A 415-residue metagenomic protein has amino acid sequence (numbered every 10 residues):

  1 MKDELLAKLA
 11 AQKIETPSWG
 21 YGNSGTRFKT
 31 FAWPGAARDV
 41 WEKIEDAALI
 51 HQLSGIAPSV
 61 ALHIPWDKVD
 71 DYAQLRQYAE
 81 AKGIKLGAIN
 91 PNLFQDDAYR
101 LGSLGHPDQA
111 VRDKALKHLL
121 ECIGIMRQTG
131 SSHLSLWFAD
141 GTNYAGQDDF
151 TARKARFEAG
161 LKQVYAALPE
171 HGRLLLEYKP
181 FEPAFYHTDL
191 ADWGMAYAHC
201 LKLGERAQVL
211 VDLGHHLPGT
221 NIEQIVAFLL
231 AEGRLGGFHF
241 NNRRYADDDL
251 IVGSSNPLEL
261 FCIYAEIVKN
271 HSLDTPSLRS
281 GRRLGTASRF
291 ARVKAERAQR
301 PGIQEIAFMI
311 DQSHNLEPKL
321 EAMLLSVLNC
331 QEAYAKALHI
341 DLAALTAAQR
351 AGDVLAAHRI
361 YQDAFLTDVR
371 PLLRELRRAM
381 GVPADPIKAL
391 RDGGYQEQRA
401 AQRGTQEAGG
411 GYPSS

Functional and structural regions predicted by a protein language model:
M1-R127, E332-S415: N-terminal pre-domain/capping segments
K2, I44-A48, Y72-A79, L119-G124 (+5 more regions): Generic structural signal for well-ordered alpha-helices, preferentially at hydrophobic/aromatic core positions
K2-K8, L86, A98-G204, Q208 (+5 more regions): Active-site acidic/histidine proton-transfer and metal-coordination neighborhood in alpha/beta enzyme cores
Q12-S18, P58-L62, I84-P91, L134-L136 (+4 more regions): Hydrophobic faces of well-ordered beta-strands that scaffold small-molecule active sites in alpha/beta enzyme cores
W19-Y21, H63-D67, P91-D96, A139-G141 (+4 more regions): Active-site beta-loop-alpha junctions enriched in small/polar residues
F31-R38, D148, Y186-G194, H216-D274 (+2 more regions): Gly/Pro-rich active-site loop or hairpin
L49-A57, I125-G130, Q163-L174, K202-A207 (+3 more regions): A structural motif corresponding to the C-terminal end of an alpha-helix and its immediate exit/capping segment
L278-Q299: Short Gly/Ser/Thr- and charged-rich N-terminal loops/segments that act as flexible capping/hinge elements
